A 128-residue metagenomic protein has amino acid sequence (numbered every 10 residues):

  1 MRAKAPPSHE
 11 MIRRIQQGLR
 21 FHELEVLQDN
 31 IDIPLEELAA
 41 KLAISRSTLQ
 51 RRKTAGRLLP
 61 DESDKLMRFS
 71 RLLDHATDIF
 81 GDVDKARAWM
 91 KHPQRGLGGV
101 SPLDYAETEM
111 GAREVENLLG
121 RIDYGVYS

Functional and structural regions predicted by a protein language model:
M1-S128: Non-transmembrane "mature" sequence context
